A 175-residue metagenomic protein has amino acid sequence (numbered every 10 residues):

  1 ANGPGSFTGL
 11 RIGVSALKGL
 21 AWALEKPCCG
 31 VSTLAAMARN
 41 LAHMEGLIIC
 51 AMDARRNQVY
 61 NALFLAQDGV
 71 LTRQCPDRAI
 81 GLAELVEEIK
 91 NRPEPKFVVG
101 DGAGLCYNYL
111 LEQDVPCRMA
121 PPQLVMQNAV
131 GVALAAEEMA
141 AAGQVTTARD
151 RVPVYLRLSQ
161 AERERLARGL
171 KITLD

Functional and structural regions predicted by a protein language model:
A1-C28: DPxDG-like acidic metal-binding loop motif
G5, L20, V98, A133 (+1 more regions): A residue-level signal for conserved active-site and pocket-lining positions in enzyme catalytic cores
L10, V31, G100, R149-D150: Non-catalytic, surface-exposed connector residues within folded enzymatic/regulatory domains
I12-A16, G81, N128-V132: Catalytic-loop motifs flanking and including active-site residues across diverse enzymes
A16-L20, M37-L41, V132, A136: Buried hydrophobic packing segments
P27-M126, Y155, Q160, I172: Surface "functional belts" at beta-alpha junctions
A120-D175: Acyltransferase
